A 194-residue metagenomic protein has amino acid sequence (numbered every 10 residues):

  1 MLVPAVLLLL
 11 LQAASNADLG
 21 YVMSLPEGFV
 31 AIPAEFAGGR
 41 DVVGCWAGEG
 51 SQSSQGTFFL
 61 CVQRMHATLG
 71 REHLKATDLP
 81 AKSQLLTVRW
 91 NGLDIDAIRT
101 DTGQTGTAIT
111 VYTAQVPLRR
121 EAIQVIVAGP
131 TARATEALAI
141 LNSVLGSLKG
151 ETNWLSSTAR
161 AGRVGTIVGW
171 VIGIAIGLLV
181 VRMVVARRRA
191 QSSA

Functional and structural regions predicted by a protein language model:
L2-Q12: Sec-dependent N-terminal signal peptides
S15-L74: Secretory pathway targeting signatures of secreted, lumenal, and periplasmic proteins
G20, P26-A31, R120-V164: Surface-exposed amphipathic alpha-helical segments
M23, F29, W46, F58-V62 (+4 more regions): Hydrophobic beta-strand residues in large extracellular and virion-surface proteins
A34-E35, D41, H73-L118, A175: Signature of long, low-cysteine stretches enriched in small and polar/charged residues
G48-Q52, A114-R119: Short glycine/proline-enriched loop/turn "hinge" motifs that connect secondary-structure elements and lie
Q63-T68, K75-P80, A128-A132: Short, solvent-exposed aromatic-acidic interface loops
L155-A194: C-terminal single-pass membrane-anchor helix
